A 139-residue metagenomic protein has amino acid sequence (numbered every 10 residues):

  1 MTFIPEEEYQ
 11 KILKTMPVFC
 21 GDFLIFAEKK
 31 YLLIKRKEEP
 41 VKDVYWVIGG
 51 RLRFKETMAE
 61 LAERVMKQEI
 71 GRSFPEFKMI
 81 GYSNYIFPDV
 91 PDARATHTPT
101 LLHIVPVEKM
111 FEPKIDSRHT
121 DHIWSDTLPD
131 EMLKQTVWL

Functional and structural regions predicted by a protein language model:
M1-D22, A93: Acidic, metal-coordinating catalytic segment for phosphate/diphosphate chemistry, firing primarily on the Nudix
T2-E8, Y82, S125-P129, L139: Small, basic N-terminal interaction modules of short regulatory proteins
P17, L52-E56, A93, H97: Short, solvent-exposed loop/helix junctions and linker helices that flank or host conserved functional motifs
A27: A cytosolic small-molecule/anion-sensing beta-strand core signal
K30-R72: Conserved Nudix-box catalytic region and its N-terminal flanking loop in Nudix hydrolases and closely related
G71-F111: Active-site segment of metal-dependent pyrophosphate-handling enzymes, primarily the Nudix hydrolase catalytic core
L102-I104, E112-L139: NUDIX/MutT-family hydrolases
